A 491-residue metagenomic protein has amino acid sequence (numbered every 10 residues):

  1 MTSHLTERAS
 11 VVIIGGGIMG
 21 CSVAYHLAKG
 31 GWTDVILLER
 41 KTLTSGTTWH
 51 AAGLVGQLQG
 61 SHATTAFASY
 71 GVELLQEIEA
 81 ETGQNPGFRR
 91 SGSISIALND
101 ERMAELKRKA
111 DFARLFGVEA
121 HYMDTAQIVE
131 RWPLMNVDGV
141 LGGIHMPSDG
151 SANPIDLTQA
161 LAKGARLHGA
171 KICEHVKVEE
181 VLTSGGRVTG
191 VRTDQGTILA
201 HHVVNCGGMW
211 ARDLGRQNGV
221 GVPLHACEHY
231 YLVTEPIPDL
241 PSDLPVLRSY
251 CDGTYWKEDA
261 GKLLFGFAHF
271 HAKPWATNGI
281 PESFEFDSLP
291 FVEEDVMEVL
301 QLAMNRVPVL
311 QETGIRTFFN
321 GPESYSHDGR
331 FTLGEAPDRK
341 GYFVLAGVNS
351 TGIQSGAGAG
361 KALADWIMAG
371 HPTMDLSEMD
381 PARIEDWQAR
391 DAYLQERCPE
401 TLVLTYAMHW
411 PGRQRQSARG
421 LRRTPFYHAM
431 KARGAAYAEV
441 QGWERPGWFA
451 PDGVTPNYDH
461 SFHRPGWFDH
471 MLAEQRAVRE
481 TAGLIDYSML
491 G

Functional and structural regions predicted by a protein language model:
L5-M19, I36: Beta1/beta-strand and adjacent pyrophosphate-binding region of the FAD-binding site in flavoprotein oxidoreductases
H26-K29, G53-V55, E73, E77 (+6 more regions): Active-site substrate-recognition segment that forms the wall of the catalytic cavity or substrate channel
A28-W49: Glycine-rich FAD pyrophosphate-binding loop
G53-R131, C251-W256, K262, E294 (+4 more regions): Dinucleotide-binding Rossmann-like beta1-alpha1 core, especially the glycine-rich loop that anchors the ADP
I144-H202: Helical element adjacent to the flavin cofactor pocket in flavoenzyme catalytic cores
P154, C251, P290-R422: C-terminal catalytic lobe of FAD-dependent flavoproteins
I384-G491: Glycine/proline-enriched, intrinsically flexible loops and inter-domain linkers
